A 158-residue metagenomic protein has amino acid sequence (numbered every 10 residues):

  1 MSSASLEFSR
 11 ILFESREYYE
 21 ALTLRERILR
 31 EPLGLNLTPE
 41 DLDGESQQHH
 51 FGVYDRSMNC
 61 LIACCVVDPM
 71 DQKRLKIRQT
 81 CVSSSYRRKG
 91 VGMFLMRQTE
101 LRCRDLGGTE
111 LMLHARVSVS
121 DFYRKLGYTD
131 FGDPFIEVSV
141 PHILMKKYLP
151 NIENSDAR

Functional and structural regions predicted by a protein language model:
S2-R158: Anionic, Ser/Thr-rich low-complexity intrinsically disordered regions
